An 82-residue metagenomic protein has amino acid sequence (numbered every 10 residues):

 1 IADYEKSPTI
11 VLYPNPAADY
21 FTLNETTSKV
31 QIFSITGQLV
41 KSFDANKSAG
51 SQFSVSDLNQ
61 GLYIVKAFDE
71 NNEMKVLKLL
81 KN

Functional and structural regions predicted by a protein language model:
A2-Y13, A17-N82: C-terminal outer-membrane/trafficking sorting elements
